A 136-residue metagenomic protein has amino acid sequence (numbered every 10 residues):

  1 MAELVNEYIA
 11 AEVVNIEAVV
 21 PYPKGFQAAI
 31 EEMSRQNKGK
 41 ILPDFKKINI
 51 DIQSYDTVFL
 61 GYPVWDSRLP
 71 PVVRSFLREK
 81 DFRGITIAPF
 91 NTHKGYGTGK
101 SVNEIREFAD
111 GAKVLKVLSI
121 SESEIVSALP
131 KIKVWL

Functional and structural regions predicted by a protein language model:
M1-L60, S67-L69, R74, R78 (+1 more regions): N-terminal beta1-alpha1-beta2 submodule of the flavodoxin-like/Rossmannoid cofactor-binding fold
A10-E12, T86, K113: Residues at the starts of beta-strands that form the adenosine-phosphate
G25, G39, G61, G84 (+2 more regions): Residue-identity detector for glycine
K40-P43, P63, P89, K113: Proline-rich low-complexity regions
I52, R78-G84, F108-A109: Short, conserved loop/helix-junction motifs that constitute active-site signature segments in enzyme catalytic cores
D56-Y62, I87-N91: Short glycine-rich or small-residue beta-strand-to-loop segments that form or flank ligand, phosphate, metal/Fe-S
P63, S67, T92-G95: Short, surface-exposed acidic/glycine-rich loop or hinge patches that mediate macromolecular interfaces
A88-E124: Short, glycine-/small-residue-rich phosphate/pyrophosphate-handling segment
